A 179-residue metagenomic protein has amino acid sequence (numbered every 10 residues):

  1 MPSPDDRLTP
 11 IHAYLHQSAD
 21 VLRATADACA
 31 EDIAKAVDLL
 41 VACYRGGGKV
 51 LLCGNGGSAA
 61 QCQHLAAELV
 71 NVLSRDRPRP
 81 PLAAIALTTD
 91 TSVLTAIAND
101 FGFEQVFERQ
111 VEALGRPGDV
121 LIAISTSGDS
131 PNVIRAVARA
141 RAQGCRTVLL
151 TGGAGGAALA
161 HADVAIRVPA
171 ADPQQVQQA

Functional and structural regions predicted by a protein language model:
M1-A28: Generic N-terminal amphipathic, Lys/Arg-enriched alpha-helix
A28-G46: A short, well-structured juxtamembrane/interface segment
A42-G115: Glycine-rich, small/polar surface segments that engage phosphate groups of diverse ligands
K49-C53, P117-G128: A short, small-residue-rich loop immediately preceding and capping a beta-strand
S58-Q63, D129-A136, A158: Short glycine/serine/threonine-rich phosphate/pyrophosphate-binding segments that cradle anionic phosphate groups
V137-Q143: Surface-exposed amphipathic alpha-helices with a cationic face
T151-A179: Short alpha-helices
